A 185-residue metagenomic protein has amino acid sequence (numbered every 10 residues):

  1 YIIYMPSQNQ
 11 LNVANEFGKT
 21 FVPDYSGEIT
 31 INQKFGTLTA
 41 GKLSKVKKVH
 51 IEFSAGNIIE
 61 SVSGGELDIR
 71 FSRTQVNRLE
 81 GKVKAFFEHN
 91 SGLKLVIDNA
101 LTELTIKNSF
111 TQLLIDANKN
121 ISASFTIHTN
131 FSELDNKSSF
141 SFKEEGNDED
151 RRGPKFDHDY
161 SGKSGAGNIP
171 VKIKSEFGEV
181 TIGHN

Functional and structural regions predicted by a protein language model:
Y1-N185: Intrinsically disordered, low-complexity terminal regions
